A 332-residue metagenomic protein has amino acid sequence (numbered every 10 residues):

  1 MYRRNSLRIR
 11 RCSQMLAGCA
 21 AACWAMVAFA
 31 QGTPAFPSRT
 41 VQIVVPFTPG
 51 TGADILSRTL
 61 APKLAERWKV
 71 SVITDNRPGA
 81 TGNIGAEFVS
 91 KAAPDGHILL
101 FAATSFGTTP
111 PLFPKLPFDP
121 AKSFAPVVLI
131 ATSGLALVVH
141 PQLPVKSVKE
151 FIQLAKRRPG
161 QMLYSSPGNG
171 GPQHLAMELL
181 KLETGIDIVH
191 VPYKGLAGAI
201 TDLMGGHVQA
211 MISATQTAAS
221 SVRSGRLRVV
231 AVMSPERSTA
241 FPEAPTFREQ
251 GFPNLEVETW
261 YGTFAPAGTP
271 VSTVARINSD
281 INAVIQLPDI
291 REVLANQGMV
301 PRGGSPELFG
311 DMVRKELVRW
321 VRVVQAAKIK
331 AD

Functional and structural regions predicted by a protein language model:
M1-S38, K149, D332: Short, low-complexity disordered leader/linker segments with a strong preference for bacterial N-terminal type II
A30-K122, G160-Q161, N169, G185-I212 (+3 more regions): N-terminal (or domain-start) structured segment
S38-T40, E183, E249, V271-D332: An extracytoplasmic/periplasmic, membrane-proximal ligand-sensing/linker region
K91-H97, P111-G198, F247, W260-V293: Hinge/capping helix and adjacent helix->loop/strand transition within the periplasmic-binding protein
F101-A102, L129, I212-S213, V232 (+2 more regions): Short beta-strand and adjacent tight-turn residues that come in two discontinuous sequence segments and form the edges
F106-K115, H174, L179-E183, A210-A244: A ligand-binding cleft/hinge motif common to bilobed small-molecule-binding domains
T132, A218-L287, K315-V318: C-terminal lobe and pocket-closing loops of periplasmic/extracytoplasmic Venus-flytrap solute-binding proteins
